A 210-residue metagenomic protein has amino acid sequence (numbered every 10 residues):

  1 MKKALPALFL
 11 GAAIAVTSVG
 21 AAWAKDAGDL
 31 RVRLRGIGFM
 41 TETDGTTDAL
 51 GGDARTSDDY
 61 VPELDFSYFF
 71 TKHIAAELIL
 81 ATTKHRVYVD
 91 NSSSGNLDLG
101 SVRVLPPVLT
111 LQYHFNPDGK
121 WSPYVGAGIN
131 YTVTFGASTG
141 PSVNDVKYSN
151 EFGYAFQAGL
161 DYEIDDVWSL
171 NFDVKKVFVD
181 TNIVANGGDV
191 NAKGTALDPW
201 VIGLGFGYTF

Functional and structural regions predicted by a protein language model:
M1-G28: Cleavable N-terminal export/targeting peptides
K25-L30, G36-G38, D65-G140, P199-F210: Gram-negative (and chloroplast) outer-membrane scaffold detector with strong preference for beta-barrel transmembrane
D26, G52-D58, N96-R103, V143-F152 (+1 more regions): Replace "Gram-negative outer membrane beta-barrel proteins" with "bacterial and organellar outer membrane beta-barrel
R33-P62: N-terminal targeting signals for Sec/Tat export/insertion, comprising classic cleavable signal peptides
D44-L50, R86-G95, F135-N144, N182-V190: Outer-membrane beta-barrel translocator domains and adjoining extracellular loop/strand segments of Gram-negative
Y60, L105, W121, N150-Y154 (+2 more regions): Exposed loop/turn and edge beta-strand positions of beta-sandwich/beta-sheet ligand-binding modules
H85-V89, I164-F210: Predominantly the C-terminal beta-signal and adjacent terminal strand-loop region of outer-membrane beta-barrel
P107-L109, G126-Y131, N150-L160, K176: Hydrophobic alpha-helical segments of small multi-pass membrane proteins
